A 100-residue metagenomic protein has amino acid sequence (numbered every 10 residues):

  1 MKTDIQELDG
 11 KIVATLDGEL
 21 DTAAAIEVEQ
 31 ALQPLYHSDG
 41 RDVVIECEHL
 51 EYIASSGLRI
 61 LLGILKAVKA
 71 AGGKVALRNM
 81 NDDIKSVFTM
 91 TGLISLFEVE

Functional and structural regions predicted by a protein language model:
M1-T15: Short beta-strand/loop segment at the start of cytosolic alpha/beta domains
T22-L96: Amphipathic alpha-helical interaction surfaces in cytosolic regulatory modules
E98-E100: Short acidic-hydrophobic, aromatic-tinged amphipathic segments that line or gate anion-handling sites
